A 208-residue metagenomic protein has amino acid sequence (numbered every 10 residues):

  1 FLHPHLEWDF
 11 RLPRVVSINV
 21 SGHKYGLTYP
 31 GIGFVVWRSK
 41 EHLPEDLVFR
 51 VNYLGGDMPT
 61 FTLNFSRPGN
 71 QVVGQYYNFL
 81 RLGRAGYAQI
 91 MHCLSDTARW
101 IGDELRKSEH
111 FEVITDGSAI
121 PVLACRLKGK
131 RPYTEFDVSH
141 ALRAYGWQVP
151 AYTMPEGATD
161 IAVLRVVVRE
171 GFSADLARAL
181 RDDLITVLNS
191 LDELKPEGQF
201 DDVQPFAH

Functional and structural regions predicted by a protein language model:
F1-I120, R126-K130: Active-site C-terminal subdomain of aminotransferase-like
G83-H208: Non-catalytic terminal extensions of PLP-dependent enzymes
